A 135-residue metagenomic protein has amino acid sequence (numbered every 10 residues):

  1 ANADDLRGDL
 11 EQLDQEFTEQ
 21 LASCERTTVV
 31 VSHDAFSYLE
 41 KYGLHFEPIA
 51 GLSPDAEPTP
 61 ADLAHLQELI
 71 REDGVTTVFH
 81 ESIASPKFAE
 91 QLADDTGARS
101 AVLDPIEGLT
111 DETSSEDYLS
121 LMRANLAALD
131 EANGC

Functional and structural regions predicted by a protein language model:
A1-C135: Extracytoplasmic metal-acquisition and chelation regions
